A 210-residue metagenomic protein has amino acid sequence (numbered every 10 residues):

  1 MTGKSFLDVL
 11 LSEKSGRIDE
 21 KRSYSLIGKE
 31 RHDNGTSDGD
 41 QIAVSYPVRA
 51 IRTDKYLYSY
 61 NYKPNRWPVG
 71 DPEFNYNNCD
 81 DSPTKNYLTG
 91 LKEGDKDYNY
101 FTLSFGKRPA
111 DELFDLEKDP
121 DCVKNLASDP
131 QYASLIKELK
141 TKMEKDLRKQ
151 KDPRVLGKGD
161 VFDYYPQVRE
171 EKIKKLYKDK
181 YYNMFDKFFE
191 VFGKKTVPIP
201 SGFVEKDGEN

Functional and structural regions predicted by a protein language model:
M1-E112: C-terminal cap/loop subdomain of S1 sulfatases and analogous C-terminal strand-loop tails that border
G94-D111, L116-C122, L126-N210: Long, internal low-complexity/basic segments
